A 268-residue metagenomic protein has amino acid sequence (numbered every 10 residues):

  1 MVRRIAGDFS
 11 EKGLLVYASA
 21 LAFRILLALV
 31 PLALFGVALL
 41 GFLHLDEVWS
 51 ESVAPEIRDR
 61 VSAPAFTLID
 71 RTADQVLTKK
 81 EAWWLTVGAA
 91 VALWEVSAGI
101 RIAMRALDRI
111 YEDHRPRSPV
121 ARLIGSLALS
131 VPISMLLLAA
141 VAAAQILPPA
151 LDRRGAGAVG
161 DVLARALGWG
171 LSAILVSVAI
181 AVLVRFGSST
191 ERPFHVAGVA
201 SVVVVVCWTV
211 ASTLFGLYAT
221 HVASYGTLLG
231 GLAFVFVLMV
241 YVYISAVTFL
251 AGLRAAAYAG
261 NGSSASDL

Functional and structural regions predicted by a protein language model:
M1-L268: Membrane-embedded alpha-helices and immediately adjacent juxtamembrane helical segments in alpha-helical membrane
